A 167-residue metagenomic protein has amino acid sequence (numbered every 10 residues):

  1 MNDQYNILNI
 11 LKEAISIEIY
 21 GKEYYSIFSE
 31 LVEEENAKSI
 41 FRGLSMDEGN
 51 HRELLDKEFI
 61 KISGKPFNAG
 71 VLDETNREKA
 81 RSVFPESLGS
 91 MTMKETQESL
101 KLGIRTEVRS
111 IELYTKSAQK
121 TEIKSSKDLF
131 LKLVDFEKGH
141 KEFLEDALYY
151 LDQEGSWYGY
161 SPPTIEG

Functional and structural regions predicted by a protein language model:
M1-G167: Iron-associated oxidoreductase/ferritin-like identity signal
